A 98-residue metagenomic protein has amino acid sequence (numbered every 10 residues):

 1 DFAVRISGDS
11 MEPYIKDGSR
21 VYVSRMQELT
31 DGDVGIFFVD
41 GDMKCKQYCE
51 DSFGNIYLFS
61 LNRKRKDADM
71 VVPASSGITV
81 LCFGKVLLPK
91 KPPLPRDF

Functional and structural regions predicted by a protein language model:
D1-F98: Acidic/glycine-rich C-terminal interaction modules and beta/coil loop segments that lie outside canonical DNA-binding
